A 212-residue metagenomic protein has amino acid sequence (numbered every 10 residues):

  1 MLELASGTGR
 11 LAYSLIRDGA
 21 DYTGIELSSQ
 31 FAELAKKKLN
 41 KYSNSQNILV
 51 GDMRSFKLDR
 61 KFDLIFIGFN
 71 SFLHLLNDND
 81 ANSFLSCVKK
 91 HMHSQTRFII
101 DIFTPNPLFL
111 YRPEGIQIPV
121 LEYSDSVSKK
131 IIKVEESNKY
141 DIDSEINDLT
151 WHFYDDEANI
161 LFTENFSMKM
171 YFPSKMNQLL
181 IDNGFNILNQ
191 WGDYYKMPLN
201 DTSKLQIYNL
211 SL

Functional and structural regions predicted by a protein language model:
M1-A5: Conserved class I S-adenosyl-L-methionine
R10-S55: Class I SAM-dependent methyltransferase SAM/SAH-binding core
K57-L64: A short acidic, Gly/Pro-enriched loop at the edge of an enzyme's catalytic core that lines a small-molecule cofactor
F66-G68: A conserved beta-strand element that flanks and buttresses the S-adenosyl-L-methionine
L73-L75: A short His-aromatic
N82-S94: A short glycine-rich, Lys/Arg-flanked "PGG" loop and its adjoining helix->strand segment in the class I
I99-N177: SAM-dependent methyltransferase
S167-L212: C-terminal lobe and adjacent flexible extensions of AdoMet/dcAdoMet transferase-like proteins
